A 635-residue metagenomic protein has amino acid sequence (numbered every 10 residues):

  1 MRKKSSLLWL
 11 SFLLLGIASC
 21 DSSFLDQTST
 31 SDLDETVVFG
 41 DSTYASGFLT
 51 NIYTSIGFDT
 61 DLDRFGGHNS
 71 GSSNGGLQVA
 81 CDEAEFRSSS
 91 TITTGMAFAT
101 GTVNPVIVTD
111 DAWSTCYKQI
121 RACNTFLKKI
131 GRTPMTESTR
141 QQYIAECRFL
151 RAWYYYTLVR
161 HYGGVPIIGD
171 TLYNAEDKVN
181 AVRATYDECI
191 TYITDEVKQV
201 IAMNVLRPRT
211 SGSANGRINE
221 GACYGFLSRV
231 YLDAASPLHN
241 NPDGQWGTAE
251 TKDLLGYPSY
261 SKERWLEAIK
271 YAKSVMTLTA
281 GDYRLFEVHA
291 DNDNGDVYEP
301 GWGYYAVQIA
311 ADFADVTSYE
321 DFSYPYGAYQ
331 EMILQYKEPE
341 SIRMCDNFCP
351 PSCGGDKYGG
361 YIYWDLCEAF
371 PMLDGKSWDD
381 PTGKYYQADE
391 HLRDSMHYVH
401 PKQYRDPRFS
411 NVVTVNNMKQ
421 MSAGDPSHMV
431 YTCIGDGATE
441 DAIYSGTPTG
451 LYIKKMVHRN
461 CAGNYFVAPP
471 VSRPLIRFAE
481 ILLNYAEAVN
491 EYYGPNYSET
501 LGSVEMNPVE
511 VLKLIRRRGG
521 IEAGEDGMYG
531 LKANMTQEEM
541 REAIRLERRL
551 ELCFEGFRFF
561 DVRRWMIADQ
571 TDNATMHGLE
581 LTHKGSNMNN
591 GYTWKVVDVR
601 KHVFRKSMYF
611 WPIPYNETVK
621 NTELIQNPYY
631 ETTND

Functional and structural regions predicted by a protein language model:
M1-A18: Sec-dependent bacterial lipoprotein signal peptides
I17-D41, I193, S228, A486 (+2 more regions): Bacterial Sec-dependent N-terminal signal peptides
A18-D21, C116-Q119, Y192-T194, A214 (+9 more regions): Long, intrinsically disordered, low-complexity segments
D21-T91, V165, R217-Y224, Y231-G435 (+1 more regions): An aromatic- and glycine-enriched ligand-binding surface/loop that stacks and positions planar moieties
D41-F65, R87-Y162, D177-E220, Y398-P401 (+4 more regions): Conserved, well-structured interaction surfaces
T171-L172, N180-Y186, G225, L238-K270 (+2 more regions): Acidic, serine/threonine/proline-rich low-complexity intrinsically disordered regions
Y398-R517: C-terminal substrate/ligand-recognition segments
